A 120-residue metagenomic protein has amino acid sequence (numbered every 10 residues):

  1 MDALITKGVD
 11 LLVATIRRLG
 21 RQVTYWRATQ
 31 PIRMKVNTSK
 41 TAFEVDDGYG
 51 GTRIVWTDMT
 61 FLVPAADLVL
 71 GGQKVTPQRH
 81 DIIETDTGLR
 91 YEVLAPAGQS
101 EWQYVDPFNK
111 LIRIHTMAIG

Functional and structural regions predicted by a protein language model:
M1-M34: Active-site-proximal polar cores
R21-G120: Short, conserved turn/kink motifs that form compact alpha/beta structural patches or helix kinks used as
